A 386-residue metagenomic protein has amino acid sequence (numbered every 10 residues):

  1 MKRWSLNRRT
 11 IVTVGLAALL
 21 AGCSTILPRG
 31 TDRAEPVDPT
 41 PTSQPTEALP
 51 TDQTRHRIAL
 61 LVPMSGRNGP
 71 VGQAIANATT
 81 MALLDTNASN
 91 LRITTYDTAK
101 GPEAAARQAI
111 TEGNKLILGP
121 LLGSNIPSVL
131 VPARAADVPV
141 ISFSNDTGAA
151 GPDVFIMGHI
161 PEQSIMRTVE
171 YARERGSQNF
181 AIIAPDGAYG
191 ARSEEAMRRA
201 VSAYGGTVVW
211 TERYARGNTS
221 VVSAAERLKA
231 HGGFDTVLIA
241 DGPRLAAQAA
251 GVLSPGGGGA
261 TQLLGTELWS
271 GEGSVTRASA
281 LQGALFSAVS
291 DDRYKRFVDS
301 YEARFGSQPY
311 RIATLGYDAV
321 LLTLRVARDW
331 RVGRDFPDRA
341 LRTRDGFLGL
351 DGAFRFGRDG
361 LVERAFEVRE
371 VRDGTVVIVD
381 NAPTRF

Functional and structural regions predicted by a protein language model:
K2-L16, C23-F386: Extracytosolic ligand-binding ectodomains
